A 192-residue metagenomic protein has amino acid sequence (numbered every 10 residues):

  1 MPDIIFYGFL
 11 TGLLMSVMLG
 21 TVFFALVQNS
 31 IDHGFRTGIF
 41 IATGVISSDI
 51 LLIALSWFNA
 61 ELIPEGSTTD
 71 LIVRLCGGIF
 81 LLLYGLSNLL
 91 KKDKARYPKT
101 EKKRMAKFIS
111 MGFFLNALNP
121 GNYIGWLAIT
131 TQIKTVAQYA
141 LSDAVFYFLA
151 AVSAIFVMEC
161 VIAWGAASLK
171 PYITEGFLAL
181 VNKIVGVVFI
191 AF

Functional and structural regions predicted by a protein language model:
P2, F6, K102, A106-F114 (+1 more regions): Alpha-helical membrane-protein architecture signal
P2-L71, A128-F146: Juxtamembrane transmembrane-helix termini in multi-pass membrane transport proteins
G8, G12, S16, F108 (+2 more regions): Helical-face signature of the major facilitator-like transporter fold
S16-G20, D49, N116-Y123, A151 (+1 more regions): Transmembrane alpha-helical core positions of polytopic small-molecule transporters
V22, S48-A60, L81-G85, Y123-W126 (+1 more regions): Alpha-helical transmembrane segments and their lipid-water interface positions in multi-pass membrane proteins
G66-R96, A151-I162, A166, K170-F192: Selective transmembrane alpha-helices of multi-pass membrane proteins
K107-A128: Selected transmembrane alpha-helices and immediately adjacent juxtamembrane segments of polytopic inner-membrane
N116, W126-K134, V185-F192: Multi-pass membrane proteins that catalyze or facilitate reactions on polyprenyl-/lipid-phosphate substrates and their
